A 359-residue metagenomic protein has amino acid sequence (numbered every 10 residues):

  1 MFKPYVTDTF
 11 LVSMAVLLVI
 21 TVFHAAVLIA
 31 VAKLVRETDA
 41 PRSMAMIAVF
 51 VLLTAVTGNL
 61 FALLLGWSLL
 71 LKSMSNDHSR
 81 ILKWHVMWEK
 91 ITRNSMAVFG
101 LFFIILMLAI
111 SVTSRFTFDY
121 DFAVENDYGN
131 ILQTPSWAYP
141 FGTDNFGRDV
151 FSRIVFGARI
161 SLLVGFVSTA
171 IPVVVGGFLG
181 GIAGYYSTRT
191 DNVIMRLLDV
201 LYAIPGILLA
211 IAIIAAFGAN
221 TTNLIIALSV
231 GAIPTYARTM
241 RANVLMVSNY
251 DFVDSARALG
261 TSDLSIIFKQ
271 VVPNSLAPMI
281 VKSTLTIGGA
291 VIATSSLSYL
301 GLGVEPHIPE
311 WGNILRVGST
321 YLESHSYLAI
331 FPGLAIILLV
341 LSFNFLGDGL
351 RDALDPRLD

Functional and structural regions predicted by a protein language model:
T21, V150-I182: Transmembrane alpha-helix signature in integral membrane proteins
K33-T38, T113-F116, V167-L198: Transmembrane-helix boundary motif in ABC transporter permease subunits
G66, P140, G184-Y185, I194-A237 (+1 more regions): Generic hydrophobic transmembrane alpha-helix motif, especially the helices
I154, L197, I204, M240 (+4 more regions): Short hydrophobic alpha-helical segments within the ABC transporter permease transmembrane module
L162-V175, L264-S296: Transmembrane alpha-helices
I214-F217, N243-V244, I292-F331, A335 (+1 more regions): Glycine-rich helix-loop "coupling/hinge" segments at transmembrane-helix boundaries in multipass transporters
L228-G231, A277, V281-L285, Y327-D359: C-terminal transmembrane helix and the adjacent membrane-cytosol boundary/short C-terminal tail of inner/organellar
